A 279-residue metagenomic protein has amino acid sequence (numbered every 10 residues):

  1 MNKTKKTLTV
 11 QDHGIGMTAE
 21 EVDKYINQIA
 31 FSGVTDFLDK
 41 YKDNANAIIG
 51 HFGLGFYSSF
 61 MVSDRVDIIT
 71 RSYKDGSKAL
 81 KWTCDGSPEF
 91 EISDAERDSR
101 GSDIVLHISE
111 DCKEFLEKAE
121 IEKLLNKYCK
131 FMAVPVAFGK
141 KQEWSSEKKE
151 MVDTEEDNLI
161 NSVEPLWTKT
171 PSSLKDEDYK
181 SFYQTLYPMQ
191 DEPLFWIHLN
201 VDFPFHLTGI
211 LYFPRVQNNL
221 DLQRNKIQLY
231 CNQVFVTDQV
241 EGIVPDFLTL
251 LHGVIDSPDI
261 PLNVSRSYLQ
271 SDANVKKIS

Functional and structural regions predicted by a protein language model:
M1-L116, K123, K130: GHKL (Bergerat-fold) ATPase N-terminal catalytic module, capturing the glycine-rich phosphate-binding loop and acidic
I48, V66-E89, S109-K113, A119-S279: GHKL/Bergerat-fold ATPase module in large chromosome/replication-associated machines
